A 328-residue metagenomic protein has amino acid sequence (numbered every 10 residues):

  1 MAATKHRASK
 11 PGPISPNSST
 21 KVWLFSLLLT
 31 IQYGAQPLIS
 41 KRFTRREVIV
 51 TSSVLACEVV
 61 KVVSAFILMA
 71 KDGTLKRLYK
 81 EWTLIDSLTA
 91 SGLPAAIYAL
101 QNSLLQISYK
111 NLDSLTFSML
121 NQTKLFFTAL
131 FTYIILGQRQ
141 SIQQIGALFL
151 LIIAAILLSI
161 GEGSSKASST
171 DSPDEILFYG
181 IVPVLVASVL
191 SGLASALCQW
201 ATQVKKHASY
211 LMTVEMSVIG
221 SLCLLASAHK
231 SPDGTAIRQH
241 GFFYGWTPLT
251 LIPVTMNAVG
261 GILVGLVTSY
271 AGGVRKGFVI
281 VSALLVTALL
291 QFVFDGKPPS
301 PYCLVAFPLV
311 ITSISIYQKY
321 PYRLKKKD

Functional and structural regions predicted by a protein language model:
M1-D328: Polytopic endomembrane small-metabolite transporters, centered on the Drug/Metabolite Transporter
